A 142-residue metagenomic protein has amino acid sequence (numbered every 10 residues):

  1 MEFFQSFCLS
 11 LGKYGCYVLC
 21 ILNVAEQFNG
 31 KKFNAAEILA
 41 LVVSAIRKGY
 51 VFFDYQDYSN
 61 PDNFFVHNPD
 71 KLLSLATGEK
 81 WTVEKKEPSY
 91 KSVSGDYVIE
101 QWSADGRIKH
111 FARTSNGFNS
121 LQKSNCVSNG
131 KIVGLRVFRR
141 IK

Functional and structural regions predicted by a protein language model:
M1-G12, C126-G130, R139-K142: Flexible propeptides and autoinhibitory/regulatory segments associated with cysteine proteases
S10-L11, G15, L19, K32-F33: Soluble non-cytosolic domains of exported or imported proteins
C20-V24: Stable alpha-helical structural segments in soluble proteins, enriched in small hydrophobic residues
A25-I141: Conserved active-site-adjacent core of cysteine acyl-enzyme catalytic domains
